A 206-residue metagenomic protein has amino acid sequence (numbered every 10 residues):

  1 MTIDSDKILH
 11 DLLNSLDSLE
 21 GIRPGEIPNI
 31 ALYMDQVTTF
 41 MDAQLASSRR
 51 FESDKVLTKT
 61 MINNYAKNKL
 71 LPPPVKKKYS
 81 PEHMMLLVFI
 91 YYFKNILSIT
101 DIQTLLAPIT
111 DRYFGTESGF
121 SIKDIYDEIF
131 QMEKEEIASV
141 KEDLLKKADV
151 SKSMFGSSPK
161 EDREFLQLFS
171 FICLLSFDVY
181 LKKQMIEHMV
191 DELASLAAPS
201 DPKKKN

Functional and structural regions predicted by a protein language model:
T2-R112: Basic helix-turn-helix/winged-helix DNA-binding cores and closely related short helical interaction motifs
P108, R112-N206: Intrinsically disordered, low-complexity, charge-dense segments enriched in Lys/Arg and Glu/Asp interspersed
